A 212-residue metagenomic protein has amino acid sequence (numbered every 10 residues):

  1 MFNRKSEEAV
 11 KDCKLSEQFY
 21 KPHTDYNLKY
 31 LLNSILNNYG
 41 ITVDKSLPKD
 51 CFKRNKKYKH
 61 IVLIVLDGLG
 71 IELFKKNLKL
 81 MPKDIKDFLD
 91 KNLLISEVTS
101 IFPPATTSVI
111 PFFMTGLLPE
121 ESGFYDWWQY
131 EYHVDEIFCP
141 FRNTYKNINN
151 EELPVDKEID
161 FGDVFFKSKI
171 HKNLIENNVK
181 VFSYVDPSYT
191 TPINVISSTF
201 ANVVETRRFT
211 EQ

Functional and structural regions predicted by a protein language model:
M1-K45, L78-L94, V98-Q212: His/Asp/Glu-rich, glycine-adjacent segments that coordinate divalent cations and/or stabilize oxyanion chemistry on
K45-Y58, N173-L174: A short acidic-Thr-Gly-centered motif at the start of a beta-strand
K57-H60, V179: Short coil/turn segments at beta-strand junctions that form active-site/ligand-binding loops
K59-E72, F113, Q212: Beta-strand elements within well-structured catalytic alpha/beta cores of enzymes that handle phosphate/sulfate esters
L73-N77: Short, glycine/acidic-enriched capping/hinge loops at junctions between secondary-structure elements
